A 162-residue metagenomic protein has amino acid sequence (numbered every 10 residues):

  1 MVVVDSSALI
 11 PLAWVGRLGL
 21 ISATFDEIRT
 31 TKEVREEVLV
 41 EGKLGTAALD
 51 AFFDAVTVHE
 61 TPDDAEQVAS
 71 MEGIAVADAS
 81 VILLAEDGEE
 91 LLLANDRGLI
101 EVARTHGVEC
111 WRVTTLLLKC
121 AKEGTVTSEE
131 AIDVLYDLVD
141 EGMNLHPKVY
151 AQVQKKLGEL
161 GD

Functional and structural regions predicted by a protein language model:
M1-E90, R97, T105, Q154: Active-site-proximal, substrate-binding regions of enzyme catalytic domains and RNA-binding/basic surfaces
E41-G42, I100-D162: Acidic, PIN/NYN-like endoribonuclease modules and their adjacent C-terminal/linker elements
L91-A94, W111-R112: Short hydrophobic alpha-helical runs that function as membrane-insertion/retention elements
